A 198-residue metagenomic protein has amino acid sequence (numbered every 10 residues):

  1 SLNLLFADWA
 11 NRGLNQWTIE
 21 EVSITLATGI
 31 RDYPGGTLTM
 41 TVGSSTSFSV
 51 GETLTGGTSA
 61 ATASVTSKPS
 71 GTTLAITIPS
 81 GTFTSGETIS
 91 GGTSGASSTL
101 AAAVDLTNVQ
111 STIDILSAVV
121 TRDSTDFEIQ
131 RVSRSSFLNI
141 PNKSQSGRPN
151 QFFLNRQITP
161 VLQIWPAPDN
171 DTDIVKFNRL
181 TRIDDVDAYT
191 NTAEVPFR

Functional and structural regions predicted by a protein language model:
S1-T39, T99-R198: Glycine-enriched, solvent-exposed interface loops adjoining structured elements
Q16-A103: Autoprocessing Asn-cyclization modules and mimics
